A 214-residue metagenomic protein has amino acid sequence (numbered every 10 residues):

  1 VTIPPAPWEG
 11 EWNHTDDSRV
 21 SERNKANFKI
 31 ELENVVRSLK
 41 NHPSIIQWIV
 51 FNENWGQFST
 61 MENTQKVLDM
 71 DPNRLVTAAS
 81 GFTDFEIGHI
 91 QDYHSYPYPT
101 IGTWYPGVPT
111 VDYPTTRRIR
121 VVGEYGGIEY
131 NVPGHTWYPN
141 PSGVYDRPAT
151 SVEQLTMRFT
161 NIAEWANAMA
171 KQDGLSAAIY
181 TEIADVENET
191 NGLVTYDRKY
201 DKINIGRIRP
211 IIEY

Functional and structural regions predicted by a protein language model:
V1-I203, R207: Substrate-binding/catalytic cleft of secreted carbohydrate-active enzymes, primarily glycoside hydrolases
I208-Y214: Long, highly charged low-complexity segments enriched in Glu/Asp and Lys/Arg with interspersed Ser/Thr
